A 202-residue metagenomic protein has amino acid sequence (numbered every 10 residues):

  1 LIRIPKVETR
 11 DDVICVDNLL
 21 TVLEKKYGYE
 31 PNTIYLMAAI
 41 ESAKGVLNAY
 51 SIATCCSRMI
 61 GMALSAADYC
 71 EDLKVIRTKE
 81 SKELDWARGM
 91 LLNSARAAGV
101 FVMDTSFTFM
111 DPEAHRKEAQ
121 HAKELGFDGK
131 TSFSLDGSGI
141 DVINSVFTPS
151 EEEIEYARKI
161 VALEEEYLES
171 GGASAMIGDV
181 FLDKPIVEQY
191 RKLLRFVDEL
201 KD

Functional and structural regions predicted by a protein language model:
L1-D202: Expand to "…catalyze enediolate/carbanion chemistry for C-C bond making/breaking, isomerization, decarboxylation
